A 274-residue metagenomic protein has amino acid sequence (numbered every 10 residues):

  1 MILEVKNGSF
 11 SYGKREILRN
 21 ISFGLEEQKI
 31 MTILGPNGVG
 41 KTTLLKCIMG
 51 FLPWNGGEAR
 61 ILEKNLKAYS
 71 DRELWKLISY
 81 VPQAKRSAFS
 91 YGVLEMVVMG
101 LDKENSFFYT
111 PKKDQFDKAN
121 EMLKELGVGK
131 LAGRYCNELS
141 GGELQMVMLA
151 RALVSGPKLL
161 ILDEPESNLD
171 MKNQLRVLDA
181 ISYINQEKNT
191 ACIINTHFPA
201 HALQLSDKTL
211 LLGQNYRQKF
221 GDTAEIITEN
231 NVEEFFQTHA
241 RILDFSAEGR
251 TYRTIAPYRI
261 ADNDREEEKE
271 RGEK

Functional and structural regions predicted by a protein language model:
L34-P36: The feature captures the beta-strand-to-loop junction immediately N-terminal to the Walker
M49: Helix-to-loop junction immediately C-terminal to a conserved catalytic motif
G57-N65, L74: Conserved ABC transporter NBD signature motif
V98, K113-L131: Conserved ABC ATPase "signature" region
Y135-L139, E143: Conserved ABC ATPase signature
L160-E164: Catalytic Walker B motif of ABC-type/P-loop ATPase nucleotide-binding domains
F236-K274: ABC ATPase nucleotide-binding domains
